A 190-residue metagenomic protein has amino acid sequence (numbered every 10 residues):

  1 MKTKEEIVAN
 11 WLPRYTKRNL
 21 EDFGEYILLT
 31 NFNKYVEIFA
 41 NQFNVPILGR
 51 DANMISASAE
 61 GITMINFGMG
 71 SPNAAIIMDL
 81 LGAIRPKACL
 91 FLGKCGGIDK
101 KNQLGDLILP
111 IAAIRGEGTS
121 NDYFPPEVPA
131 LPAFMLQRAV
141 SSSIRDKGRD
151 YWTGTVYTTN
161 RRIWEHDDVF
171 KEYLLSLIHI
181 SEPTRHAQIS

Functional and structural regions predicted by a protein language model:
M1-A130, F134-R138: Metabolite-binding pocket within alpha/beta catalytic cores that recognizes anionic/polar moieties
E37-N41, S142, E172-L175, E182: Charged/polar, solvent-exposed surface patches and flexible loops
D79, S142, S190: Surface-exposed charge patches
K100, R162, I189: Active-site-proximal flexible loops/turns
P132-L177: Active-site rim beta-loop-alpha module in soluble metabolic enzymes
I178-I189: Residue-level detector of conserved catalytic or cofactor/ligand-binding positions in enzyme active sites
